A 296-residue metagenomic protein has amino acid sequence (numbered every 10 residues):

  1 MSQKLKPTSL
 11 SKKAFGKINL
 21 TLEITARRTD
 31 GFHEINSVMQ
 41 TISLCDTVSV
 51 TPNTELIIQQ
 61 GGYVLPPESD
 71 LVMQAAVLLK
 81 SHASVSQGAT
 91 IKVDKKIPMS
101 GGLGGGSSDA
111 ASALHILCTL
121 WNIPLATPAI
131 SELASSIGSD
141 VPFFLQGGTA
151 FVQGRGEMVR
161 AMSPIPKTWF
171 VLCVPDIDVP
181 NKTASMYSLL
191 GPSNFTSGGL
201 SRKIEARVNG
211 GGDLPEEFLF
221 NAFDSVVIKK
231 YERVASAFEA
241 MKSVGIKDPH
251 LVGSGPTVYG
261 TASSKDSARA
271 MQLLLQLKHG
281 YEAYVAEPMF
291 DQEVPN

Functional and structural regions predicted by a protein language model:
S2-G101, T119, I123-P128, I165 (+2 more regions): ATP-binding N-lobe of GHMP and related small-molecule kinases
T21, N36-M39, L114, S131 (+4 more regions): Conserved protein kinase catalytic domain
T21, T51, Q59, K92-D94 (+5 more regions): Solvent-exposed beta-strand sheet faces enriched in polar/charged residues
Q40-T41, S135-S136, P142-L145, M162-P166 (+1 more regions): Solvent-exposed alpha-helices and their adjacent loops that cap or buttress functional pockets in soluble metabolic
I58, Q146, F151-D248, S263-N296: Conserved, helical-rich catalytic subdomain that frames metal- and/or nucleotide-binding sites in enzyme alpha/beta
K92-W121, S139, D248-A262: Glycine/serine-rich anion-binding loops at beta->alpha junctions that coordinate negatively charged ligand groups
A110, L114-F151: Contiguous, small/hydrophobic- and glycine-enriched helical/loop subdomains that border and often "cap" functional
